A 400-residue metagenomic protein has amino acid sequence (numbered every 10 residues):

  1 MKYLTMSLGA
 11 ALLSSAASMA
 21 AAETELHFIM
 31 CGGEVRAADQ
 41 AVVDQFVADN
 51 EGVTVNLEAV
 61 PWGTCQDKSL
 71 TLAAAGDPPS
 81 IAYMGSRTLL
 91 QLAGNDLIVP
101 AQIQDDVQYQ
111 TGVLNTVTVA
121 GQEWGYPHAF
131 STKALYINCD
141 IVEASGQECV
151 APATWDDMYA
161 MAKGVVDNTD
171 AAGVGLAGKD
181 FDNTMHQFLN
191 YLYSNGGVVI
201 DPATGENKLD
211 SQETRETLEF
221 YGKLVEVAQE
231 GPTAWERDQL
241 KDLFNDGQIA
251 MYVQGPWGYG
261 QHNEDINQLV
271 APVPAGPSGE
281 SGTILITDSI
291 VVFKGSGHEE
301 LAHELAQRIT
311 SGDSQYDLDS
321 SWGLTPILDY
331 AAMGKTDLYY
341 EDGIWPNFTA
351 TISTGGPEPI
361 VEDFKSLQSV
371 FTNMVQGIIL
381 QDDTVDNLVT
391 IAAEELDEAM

Functional and structural regions predicted by a protein language model:
Q45-G112, T116-T118, A144-G146, L243 (+3 more regions): Extracytoplasmic "Venus flytrap"/periplasmic binding protein-like
A48-D49, E143, E226, A350-M400: Conserved C-terminal helix/tail region of periplasmic/extracytoplasmic solute-binding proteins
G85-A134, D157-Y159, L269-A271, D337-Y340 (+1 more regions): Hinge/lid segment of periplasmic solute-binding proteins
V99-T111, N115, V174-K179, N195-E216 (+5 more regions): Short, solvent-exposed loop/beta-turn-alpha elements that line the ligand-binding surface or hinge of extracytoplasmic
W124-Y126, K133, D157-E206, I249: Extracytoplasmic/periplasmic solute-binding protein
M161-G164, A203-T233: Glycine-centered hinge/linker elements that transmit conformational signals in sensory and ligand-binding systems
Q187, E219-H298: Extracytoplasmic/periplasmic substrate-binding proteins
A271, S320-N373, G377: Long, aromatic- and glycine/proline-rich binding clefts that accommodate carbohydrate-like moieties
